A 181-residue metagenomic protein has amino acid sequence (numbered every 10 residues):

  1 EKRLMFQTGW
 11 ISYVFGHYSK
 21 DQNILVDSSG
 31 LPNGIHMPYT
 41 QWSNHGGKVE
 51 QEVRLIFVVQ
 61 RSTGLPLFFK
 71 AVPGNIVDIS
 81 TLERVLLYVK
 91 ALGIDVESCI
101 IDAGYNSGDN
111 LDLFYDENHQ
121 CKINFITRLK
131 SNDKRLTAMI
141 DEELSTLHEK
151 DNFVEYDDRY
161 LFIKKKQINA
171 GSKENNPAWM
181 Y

Functional and structural regions predicted by a protein language model:
E1-Y181: Anion-binding and metal-coordination hotspots
